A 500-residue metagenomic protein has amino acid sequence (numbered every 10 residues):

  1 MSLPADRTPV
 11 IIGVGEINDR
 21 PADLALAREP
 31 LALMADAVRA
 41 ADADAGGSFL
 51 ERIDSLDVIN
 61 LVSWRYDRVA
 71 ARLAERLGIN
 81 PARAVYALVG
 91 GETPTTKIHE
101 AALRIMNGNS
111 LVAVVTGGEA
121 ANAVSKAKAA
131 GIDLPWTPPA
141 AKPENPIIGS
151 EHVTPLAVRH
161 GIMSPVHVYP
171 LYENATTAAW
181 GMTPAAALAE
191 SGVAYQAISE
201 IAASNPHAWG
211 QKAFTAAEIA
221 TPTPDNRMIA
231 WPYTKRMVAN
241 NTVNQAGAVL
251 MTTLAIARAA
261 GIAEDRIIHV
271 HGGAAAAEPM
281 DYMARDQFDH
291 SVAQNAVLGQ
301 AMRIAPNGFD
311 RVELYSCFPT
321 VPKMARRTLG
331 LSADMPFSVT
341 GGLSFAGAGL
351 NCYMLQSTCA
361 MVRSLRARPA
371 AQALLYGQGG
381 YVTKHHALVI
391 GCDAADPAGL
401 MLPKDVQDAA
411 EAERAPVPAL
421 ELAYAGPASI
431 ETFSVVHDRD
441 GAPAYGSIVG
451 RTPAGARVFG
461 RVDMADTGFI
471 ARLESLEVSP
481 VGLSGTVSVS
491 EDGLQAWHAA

Functional and structural regions predicted by a protein language model:
M1-Y86, L103-S110, V114-I256, A263-F345 (+3 more regions): Conserved "HGTGT" condensation-loop signature of ketosynthase/thiolase-family condensing enzymes that catalyze
V89: Short HxH-centered metal-ligating active-site micro-motif
T95-L103: Conserved phosphate-binding catalytic cores of ATP/NTP-utilizing and phosphoryl-transfer enzymes
H99-E100, Q287, L350-S357: Short, surface-exposed amphipathic charged segments that create phosphate/polyanion-binding patches used for binding
A346-M354, L365, A370, L374: A conserved active-site cap/scaffold subdomain adjacent to cofactor or substrate pockets
T383: Gly/Pro-rich active-site capping loops and adjacent beta-alpha segments that organize cofactor/substrate pockets
